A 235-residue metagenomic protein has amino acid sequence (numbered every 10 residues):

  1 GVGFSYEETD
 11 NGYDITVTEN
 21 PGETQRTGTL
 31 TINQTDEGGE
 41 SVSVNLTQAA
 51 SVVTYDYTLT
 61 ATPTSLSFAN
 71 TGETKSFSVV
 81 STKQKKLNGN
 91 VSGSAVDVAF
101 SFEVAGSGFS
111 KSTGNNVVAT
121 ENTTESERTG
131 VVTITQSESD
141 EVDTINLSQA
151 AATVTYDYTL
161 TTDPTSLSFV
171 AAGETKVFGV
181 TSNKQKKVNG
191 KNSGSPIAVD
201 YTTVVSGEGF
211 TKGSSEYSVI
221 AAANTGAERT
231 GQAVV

Functional and structural regions predicted by a protein language model:
G1-T16, K83-V117, G179-S218: Surface-exposed binding patches on compact interaction domains or structured appendages
T18-T24, T120-S126, A222-A227: Short, surface-exposed loop/turn segments at beta-strand-coil junctions that are enriched for proline with nearby
E19, Q34-D36, A50, K83 (+3 more regions): Surface-exposed loop/turn motifs at beta-strand-loop junctions within extracellular Ig-like and Fibronectin type III
T24-D36, S126-E138, E228-V235: A short beta-strand micro-motif common to beta-rich folds, especially ectodomain repeats
G39-T47, D140-N146: Extracellular and select intracellular beta-sandwich modules with Ser/Thr-enriched, small-residue motifs on
L46-T54, L147-V154: Interdomain boundary/hinge segments at the C-termini of tandem beta-sandwich modules
T54-V80, V154-T181: Beta-sheet-dominated interaction scaffolds and their linkers
